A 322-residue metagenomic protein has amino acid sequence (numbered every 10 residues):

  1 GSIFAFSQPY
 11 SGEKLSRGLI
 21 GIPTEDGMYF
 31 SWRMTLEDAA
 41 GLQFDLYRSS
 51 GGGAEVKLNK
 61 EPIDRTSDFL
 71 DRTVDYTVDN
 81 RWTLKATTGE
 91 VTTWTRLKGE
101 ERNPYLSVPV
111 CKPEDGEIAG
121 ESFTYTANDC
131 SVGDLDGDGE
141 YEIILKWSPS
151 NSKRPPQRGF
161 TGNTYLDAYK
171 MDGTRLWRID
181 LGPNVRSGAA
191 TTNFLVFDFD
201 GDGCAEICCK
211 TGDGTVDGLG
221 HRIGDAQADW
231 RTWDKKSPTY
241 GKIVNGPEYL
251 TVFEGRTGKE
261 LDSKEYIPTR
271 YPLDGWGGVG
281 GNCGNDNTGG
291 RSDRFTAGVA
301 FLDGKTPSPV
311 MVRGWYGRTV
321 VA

Functional and structural regions predicted by a protein language model:
G1-S2: Bacterial N-terminal signal peptides
A5-P9: Boundary at the C-terminal end of the N-terminal hydrophobic targeting segment
G12-S16, M34-A39, K57-T66, L70-A322: Beta-propeller-forming repeat regions
R17, D26-F30: Structural beta-strand segments of beta-rich domains
L19-G21: A structural signal for short hydrophobic beta-strand segments in well-ordered beta-sheet cores
P23-T24, D45-G53, T83: Short beta-strand segments and strand-loop junctions that repeat across beta-rich extracellular domains
E25-D26, G173: N-terminal prosegments of processed precursors
T35-S49: Solvent-exposed loop/turn segments flanking beta-strands in beta-repeat/beta-sandwich domains
